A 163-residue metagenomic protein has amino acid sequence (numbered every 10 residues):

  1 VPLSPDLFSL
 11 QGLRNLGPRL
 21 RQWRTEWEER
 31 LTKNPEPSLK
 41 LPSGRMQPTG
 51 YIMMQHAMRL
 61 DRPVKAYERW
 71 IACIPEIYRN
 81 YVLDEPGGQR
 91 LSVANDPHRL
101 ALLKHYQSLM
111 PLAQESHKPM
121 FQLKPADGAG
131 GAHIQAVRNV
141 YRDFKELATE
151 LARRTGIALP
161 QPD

Functional and structural regions predicted by a protein language model:
V1-R30, R59-Y67: Conserved Switch II/interswitch segment of TRAFAC-class P-loop GTPases
L31-D163: C-terminal lobe/tail of nucleotide-utilizing enzymes
